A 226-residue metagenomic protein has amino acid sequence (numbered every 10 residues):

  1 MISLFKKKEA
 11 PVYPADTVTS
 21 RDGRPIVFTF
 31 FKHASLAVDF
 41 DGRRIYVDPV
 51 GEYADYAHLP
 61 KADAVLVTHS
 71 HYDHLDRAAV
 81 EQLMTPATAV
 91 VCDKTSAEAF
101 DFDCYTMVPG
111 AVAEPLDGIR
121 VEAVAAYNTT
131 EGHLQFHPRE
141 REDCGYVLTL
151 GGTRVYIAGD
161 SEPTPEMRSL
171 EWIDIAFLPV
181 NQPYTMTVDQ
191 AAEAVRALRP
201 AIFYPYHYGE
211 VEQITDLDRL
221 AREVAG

Functional and structural regions predicted by a protein language model:
M1-P60, T106-E171, M186: Core dinuclear metal-dependent hydrolase active-site scaffold
S20-R21, F28-F30, A34, A78-T106 (+2 more regions): P-loop/Walker A phosphate-binding loop and immediately adjacent motor/lid segment at beta-alpha junctions
V38, H69, D76, V121 (+3 more regions): Divalent metal-coordination and catalytic microenvironments
R43-I45, A64, A89, T153-V155 (+2 more regions): Structural motif
V47-D48, L66-V67, E122, A126 (+2 more regions): Redox-cofactor binding/interface segments in oxidoreductases and associated redox assembly factors
G51-E52, S70-Y72, T95-A97, G110-A113 (+2 more regions): Short, acidic/turn-prone active-site loops that include or flank metal/cofactor- and phosphate-binding residues
G51-S96, W172-F177: Active-site metal-binding motif and surrounding structural segment of the metallo-beta-lactamase
V91, E162-G226: Cap/insert and terminal regions of metallo-dependent hydrolase folds
